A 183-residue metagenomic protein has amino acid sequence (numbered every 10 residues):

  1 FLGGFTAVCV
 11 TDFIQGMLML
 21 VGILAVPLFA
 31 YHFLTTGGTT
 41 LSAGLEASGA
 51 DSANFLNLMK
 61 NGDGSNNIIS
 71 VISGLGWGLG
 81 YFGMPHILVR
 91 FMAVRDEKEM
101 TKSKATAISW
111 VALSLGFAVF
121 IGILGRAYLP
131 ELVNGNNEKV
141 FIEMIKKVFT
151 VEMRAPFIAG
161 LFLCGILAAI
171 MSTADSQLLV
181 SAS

Functional and structural regions predicted by a protein language model:
F1-Q15, V89-D96, L167: Membrane-water interface regions at transmembrane-helix termini and the short interhelical loops of multi-pass membrane
F1-T6, I121-L132, L167, A174: Transmembrane helix-loop junctions in multi-pass membrane proteins
T6-A7, E99-K102, G160, D175-L178: Residue-level recognition of membrane-helix boundary sites in multi-pass small-molecule transporters
T11-I14, S103-T106, A182: Hydrophobic core positions of alpha-helical segments in small-molecule transporters and transporter systems
M17-F162: Loop-to-helix junctions at membrane interfaces in multi-pass transport proteins
I158-S183: Membrane-helix boundary/coupling elements in multi-pass transport proteins
